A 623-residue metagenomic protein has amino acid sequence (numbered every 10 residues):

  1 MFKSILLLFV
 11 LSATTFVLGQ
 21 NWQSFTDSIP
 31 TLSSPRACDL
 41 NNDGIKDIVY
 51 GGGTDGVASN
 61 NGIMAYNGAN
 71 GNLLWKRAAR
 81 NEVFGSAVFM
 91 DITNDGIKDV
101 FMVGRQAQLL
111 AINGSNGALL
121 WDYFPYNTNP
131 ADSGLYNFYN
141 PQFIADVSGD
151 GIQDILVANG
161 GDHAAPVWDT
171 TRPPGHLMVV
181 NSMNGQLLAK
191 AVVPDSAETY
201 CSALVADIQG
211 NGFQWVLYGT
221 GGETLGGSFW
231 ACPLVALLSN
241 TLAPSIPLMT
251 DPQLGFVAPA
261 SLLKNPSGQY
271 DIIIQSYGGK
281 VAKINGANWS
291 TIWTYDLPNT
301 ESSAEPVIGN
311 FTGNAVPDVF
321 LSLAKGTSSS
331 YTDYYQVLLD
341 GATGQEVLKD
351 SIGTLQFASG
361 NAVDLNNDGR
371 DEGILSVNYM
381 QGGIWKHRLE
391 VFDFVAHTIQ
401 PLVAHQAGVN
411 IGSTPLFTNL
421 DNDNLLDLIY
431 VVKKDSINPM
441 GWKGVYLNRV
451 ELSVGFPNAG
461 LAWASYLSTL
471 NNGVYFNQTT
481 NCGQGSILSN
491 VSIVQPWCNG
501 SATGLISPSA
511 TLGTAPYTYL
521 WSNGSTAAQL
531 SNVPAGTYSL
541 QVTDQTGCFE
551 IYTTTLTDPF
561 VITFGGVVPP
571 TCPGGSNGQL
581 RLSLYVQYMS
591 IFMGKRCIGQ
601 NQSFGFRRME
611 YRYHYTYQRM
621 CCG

Functional and structural regions predicted by a protein language model:
M1-N21: Bacterial Sec-dependent N-terminal signal peptides
Q20-R36, I48, G62-A65, N72-A79 (+12 more regions): Aromatic (tryptophan-biased) beta-strands that constitute blades/sheets of beta-rich domains
S33-L40, G85-I92, Y139-V147, C201-Q209 (+4 more regions): Beta-propeller blade termini
N42-G51, N94-V103, G149-A158, G210-G219 (+4 more regions): Acidic/hydrophobic-patterned starts of short beta strands in beta-sheet-rich repeat architectures
G53-A58, A107, G161-P166, G221-G226 (+4 more regions): Short glycine/acidic-enriched loop and turn motifs that connect beta-strands
N61-M64, Q108-L110, G175-M178, S228-L234 (+4 more regions): A short loop-to-beta-strand structural motif that recurs across blades of beta-propeller domains
L355-F357, Q400-T418: Conserved blade-ending motifs and adjacent loop-strand segments that build the rim/top face of beta-propeller domains
G483-G623: Proline- and Ser/Thr-rich low-complexity, intrinsically disordered segments
